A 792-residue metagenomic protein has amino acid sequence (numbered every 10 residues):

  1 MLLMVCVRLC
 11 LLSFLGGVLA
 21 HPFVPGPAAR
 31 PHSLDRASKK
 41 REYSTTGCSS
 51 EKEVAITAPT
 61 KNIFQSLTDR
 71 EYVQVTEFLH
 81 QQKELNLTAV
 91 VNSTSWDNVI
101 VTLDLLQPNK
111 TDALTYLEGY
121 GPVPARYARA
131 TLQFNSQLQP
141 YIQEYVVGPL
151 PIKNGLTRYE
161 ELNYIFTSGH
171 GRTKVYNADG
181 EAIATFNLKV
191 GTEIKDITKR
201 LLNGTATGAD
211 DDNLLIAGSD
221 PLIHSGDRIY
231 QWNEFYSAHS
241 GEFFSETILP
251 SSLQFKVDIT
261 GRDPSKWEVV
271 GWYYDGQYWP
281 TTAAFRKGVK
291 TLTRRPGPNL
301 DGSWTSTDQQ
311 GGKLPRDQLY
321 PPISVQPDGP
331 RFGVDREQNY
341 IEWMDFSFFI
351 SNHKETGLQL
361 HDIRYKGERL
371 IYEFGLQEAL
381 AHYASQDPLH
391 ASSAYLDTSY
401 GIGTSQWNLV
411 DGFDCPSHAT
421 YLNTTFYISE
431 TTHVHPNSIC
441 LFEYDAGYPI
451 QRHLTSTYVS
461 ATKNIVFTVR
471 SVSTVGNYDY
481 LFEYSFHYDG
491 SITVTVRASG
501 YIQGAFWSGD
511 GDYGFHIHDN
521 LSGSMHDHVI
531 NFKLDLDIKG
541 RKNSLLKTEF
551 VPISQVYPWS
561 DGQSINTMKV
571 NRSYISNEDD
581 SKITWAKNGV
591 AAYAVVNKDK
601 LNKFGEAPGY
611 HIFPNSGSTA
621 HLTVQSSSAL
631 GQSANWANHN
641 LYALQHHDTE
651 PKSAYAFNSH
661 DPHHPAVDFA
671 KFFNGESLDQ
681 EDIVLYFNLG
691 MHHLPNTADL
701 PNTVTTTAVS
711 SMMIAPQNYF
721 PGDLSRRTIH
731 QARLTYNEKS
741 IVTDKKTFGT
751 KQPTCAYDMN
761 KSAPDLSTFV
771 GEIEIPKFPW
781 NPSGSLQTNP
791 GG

Functional and structural regions predicted by a protein language model:
M1-V24, A29: Fungal secretory targeting signals
H21-A217, H224-S225, Y236-S491, Y501-D510 (+1 more regions): Extended effector regions of multi-domain proteins
